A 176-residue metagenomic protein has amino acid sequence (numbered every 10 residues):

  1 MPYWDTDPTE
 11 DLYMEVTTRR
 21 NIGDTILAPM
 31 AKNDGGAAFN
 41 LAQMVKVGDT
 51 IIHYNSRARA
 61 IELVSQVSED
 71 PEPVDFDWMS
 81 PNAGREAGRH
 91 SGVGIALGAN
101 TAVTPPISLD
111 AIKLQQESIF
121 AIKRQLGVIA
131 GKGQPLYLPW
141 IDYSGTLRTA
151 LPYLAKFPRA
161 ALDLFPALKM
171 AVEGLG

Functional and structural regions predicted by a protein language model:
M1-D11, N33-A37, F76-G176: Contiguous surface segments at macromolecular interaction interfaces
E15-K32: Short, basic/aromatic beta-hairpin or loop at an interaction surface
L27-M44: Mixed-charge, Lys/Arg-rich low-complexity intrinsically disordered regions
L41-N55: Short coil-to-beta transition motif at edge beta-strands of beta-rich domains
V47, I61-L63, S91-V93: A generic structural signal for short beta-strands and their flanking turns/coil linkers
I51-I52, V67, I95-L97: Hydrophobic beta-strand residues in large extracellular and virion-surface proteins
A58: Cationic-aromatic interfacial patches
I61-E72: Short beta-strand-centered aromatic/proline hotspots
